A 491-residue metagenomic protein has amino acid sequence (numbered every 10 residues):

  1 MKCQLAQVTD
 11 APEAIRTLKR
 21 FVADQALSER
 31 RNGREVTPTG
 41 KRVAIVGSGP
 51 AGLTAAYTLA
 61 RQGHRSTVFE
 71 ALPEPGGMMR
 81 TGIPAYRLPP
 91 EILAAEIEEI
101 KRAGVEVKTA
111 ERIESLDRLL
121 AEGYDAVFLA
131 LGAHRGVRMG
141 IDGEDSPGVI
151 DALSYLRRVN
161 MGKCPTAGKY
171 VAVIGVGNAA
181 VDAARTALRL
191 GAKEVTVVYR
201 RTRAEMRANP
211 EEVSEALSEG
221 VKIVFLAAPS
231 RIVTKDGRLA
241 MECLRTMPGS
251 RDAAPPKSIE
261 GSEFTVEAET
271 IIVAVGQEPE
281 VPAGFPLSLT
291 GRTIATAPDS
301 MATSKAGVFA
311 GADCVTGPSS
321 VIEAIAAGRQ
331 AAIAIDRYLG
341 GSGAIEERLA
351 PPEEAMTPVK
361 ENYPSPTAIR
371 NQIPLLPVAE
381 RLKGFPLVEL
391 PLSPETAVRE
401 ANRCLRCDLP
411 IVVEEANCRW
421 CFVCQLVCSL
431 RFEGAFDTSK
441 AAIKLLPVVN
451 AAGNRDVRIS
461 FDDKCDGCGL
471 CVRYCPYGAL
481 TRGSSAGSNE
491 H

Functional and structural regions predicted by a protein language model:
M1-R20, T67, E74, G104-E106 (+4 more regions): Iron-sulfur cluster-binding cysteine motifs and their immediate structural context in ferredoxin-like electron-transfer
F21-T37, A95-A110, S115, G136-L190 (+1 more regions): Glycine-rich dinucleotide-binding loop and its adjacent helix/turn
T37-V46, A94-I141, R231-E242, T270-I272 (+1 more regions): Feature captures the FAD/FMN-dependent oxidoreductase FAD-binding
R42-T67, A180-L188: N-terminal Rossmann-like FAD-binding beta1-loop-alpha1 element of flavoenzymes
R65-K108, A184-R231, A344-V359: Rossmann-like dinucleotide-binding cores of NAD(P)H-dependent redox enzymes
D145-K169, R251-P318, I333, T357-K360: FAD-site-proximal beta/loop scaffold in flavoenzymes
A183, G311-I345: A conserved FAD-binding loop/helix module that cradles the flavin
S214-S218, A227-K235, M247-S250, R337-R406 (+1 more regions): Mid-to-C-terminal Rossmann-like scaffold of FAD/NAD(P)H-dependent oxidoreductases
